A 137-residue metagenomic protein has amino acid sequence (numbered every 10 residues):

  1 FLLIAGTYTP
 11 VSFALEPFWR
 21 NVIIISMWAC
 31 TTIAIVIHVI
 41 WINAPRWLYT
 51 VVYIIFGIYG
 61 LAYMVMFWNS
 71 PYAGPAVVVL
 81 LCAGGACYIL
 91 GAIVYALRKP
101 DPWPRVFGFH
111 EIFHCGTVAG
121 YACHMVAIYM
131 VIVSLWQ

Functional and structural regions predicted by a protein language model:
F1-Q137: Multi-pass alpha-helical transmembrane bundles in non-GPCR membrane proteins that perform intramembrane catalysis
